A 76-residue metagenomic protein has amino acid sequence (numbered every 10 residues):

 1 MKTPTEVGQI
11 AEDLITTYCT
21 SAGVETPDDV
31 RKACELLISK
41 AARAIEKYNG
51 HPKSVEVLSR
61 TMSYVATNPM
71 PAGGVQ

Functional and structural regions predicted by a protein language model:
M1-Q76: Solvent-exposed interaction surfaces and binding hotspots enriched for charged
